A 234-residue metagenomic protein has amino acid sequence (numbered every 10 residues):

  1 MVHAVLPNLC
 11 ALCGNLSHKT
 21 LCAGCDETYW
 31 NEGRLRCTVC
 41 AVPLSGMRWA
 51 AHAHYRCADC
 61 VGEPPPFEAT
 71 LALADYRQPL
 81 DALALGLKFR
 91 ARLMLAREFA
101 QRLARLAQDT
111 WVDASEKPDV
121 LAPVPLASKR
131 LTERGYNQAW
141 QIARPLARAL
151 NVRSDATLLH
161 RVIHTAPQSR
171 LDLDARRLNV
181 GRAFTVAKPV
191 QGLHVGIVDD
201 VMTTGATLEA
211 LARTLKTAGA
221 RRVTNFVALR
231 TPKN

Functional and structural regions predicted by a protein language model:
M1-D199, T203-N234: Glycine-rich phosphate/pyrophosphate-handling loop used in enzymes and phosphotransfer proteins
